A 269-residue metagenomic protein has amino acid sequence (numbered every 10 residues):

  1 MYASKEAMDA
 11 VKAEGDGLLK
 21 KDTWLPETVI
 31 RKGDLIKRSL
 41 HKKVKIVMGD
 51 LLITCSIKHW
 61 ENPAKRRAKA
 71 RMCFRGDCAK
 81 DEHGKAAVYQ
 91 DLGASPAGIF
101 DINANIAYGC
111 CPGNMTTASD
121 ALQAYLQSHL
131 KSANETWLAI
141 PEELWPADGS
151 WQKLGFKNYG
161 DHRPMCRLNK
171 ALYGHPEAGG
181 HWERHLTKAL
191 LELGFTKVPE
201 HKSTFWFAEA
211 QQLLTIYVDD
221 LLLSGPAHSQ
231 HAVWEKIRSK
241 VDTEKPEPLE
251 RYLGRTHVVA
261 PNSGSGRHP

Functional and structural regions predicted by a protein language model:
M1-P269: Long, low-complexity, charge-biased intrinsically disordered regions
